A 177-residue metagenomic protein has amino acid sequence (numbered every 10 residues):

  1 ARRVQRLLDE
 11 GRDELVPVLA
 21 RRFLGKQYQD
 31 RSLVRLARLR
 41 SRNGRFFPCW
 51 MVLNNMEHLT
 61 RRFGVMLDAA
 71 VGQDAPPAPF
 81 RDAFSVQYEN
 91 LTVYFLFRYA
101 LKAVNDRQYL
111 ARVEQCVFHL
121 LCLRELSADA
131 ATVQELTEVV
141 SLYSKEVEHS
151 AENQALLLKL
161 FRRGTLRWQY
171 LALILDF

Functional and structural regions predicted by a protein language model:
R3-F177: Hydrophobic, aromatic-lined core segments that form the binding pocket/scaffold for planar heteroaromatic ligands
